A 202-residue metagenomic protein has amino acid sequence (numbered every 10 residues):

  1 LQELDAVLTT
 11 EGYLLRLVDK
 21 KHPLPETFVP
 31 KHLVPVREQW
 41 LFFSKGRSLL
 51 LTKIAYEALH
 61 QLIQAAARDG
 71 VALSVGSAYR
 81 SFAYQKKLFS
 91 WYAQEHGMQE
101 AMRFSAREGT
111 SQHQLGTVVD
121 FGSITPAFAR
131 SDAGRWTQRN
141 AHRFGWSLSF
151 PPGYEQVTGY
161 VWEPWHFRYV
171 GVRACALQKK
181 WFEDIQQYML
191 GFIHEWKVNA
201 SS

Functional and structural regions predicted by a protein language model:
L1-A78, F82-S202: Extracytoplasmic cell-surface/polysaccharide-interacting catalytic and binding patches
